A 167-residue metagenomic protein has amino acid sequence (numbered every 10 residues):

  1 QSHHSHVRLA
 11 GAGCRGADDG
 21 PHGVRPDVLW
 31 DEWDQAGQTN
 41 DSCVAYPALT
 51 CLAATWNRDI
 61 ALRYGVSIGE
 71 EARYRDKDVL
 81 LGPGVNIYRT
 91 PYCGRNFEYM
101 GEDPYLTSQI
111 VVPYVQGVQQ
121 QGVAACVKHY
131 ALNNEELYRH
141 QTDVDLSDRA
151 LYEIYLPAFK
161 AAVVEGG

Functional and structural regions predicted by a protein language model:
Q1-G167: Glycoside hydrolase catalytic-domain context in secreted enzymes
